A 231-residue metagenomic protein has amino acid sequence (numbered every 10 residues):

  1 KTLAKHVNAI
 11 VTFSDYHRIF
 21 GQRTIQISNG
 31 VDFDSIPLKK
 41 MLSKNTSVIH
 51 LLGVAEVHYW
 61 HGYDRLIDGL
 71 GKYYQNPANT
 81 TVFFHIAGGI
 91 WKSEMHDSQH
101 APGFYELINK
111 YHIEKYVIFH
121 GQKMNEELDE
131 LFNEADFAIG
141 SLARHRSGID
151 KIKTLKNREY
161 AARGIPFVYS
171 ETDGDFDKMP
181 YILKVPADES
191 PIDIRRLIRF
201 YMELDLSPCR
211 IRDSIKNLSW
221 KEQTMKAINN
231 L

Functional and structural regions predicted by a protein language model:
K1-I10: Membrane-proximal helix-turn-helix segments that form the acceptor-binding/catalytic region of lipid-linked
Y16, G30: Carbohydrate-associated surface elements
F33-H50, Y74-N79: Nucleotide-sugar donor-binding and catalytic loop/hinge architecture of NDP-sugar-dependent glycosyltransferases
L42-H61, L66-L70, F84-A87: Conserved donor-binding/catalytic core segment of Leloir-type glycosyltransferases
H61, E126-L128, A138-E159, V168-M179: Nucleotide-sugar-dependent
G88, S98-E126: Nucleotide-activated donor-binding/catalytic signature segment of Leloir-type glycosyltransferases, i.e., the conserved
F176-R199: Change "using UDP/GDP/dTDP sugars" to "using nucleotide sugars
E189-I192, M202-L231: A charged, aromatic-enriched C-terminal amphipathic alpha-helix characteristic of glycosyltransferases across folds
